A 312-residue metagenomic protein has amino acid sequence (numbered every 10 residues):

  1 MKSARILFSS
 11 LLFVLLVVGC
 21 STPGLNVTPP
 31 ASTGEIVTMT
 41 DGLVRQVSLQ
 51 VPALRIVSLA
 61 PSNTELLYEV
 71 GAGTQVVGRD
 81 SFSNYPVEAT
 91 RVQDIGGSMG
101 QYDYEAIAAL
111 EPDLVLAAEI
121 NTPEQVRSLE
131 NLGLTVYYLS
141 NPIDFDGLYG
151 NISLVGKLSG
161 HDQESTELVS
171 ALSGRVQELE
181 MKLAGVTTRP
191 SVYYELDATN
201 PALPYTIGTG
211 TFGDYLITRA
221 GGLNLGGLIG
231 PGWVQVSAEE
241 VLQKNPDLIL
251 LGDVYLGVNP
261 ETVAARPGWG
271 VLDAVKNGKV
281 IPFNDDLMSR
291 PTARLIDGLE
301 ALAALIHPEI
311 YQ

Functional and structural regions predicted by a protein language model:
K2-L7, V18-T64, D162-Y194, N245-L248 (+1 more regions): Bacterial Sec-exported substrate-binding components of ABC uptake systems
G42-V44, I95-Y104, P142, I229-A238: Short helix-initiation/N-cap motifs at beta->coil->alpha
Q46, E124-P201, G226-L228, G278-Q312: Extracytoplasmic substrate-binding proteins
R55-L110, L114-E119, L225: A short, structured surface patch at a secondary-structure boundary
S62-L66, F82-Y85, G100-Q101, V115 (+7 more regions): Solvent-exposed loop/turn segments at secondary-structure junctions within structured extracellular/periplasmic domains
D103-I120, L134, S237-V254: Proline-aspartate-enriched helix->loop->beta-strand connector
N121-N131, L248-R266: A ligand-binding cleft/hinge motif common to bilobed small-molecule-binding domains
I207-W233, P282: His/Asp/Glu-enriched short active-site or ligand-binding loop at hydrolase and phosphoryl-transfer sites
